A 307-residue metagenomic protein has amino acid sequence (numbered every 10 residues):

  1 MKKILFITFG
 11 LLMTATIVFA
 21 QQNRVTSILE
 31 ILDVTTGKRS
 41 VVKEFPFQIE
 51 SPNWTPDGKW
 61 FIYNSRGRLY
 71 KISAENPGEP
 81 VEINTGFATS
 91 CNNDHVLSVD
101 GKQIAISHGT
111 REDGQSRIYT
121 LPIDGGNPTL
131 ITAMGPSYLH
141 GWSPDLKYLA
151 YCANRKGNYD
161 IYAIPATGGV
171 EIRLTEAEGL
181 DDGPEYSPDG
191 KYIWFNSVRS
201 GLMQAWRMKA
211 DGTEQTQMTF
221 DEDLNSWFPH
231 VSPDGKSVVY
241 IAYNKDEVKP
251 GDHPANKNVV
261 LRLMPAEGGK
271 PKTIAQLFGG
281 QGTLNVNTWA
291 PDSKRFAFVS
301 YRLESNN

Functional and structural regions predicted by a protein language model:
M1-Q22: Bacterial Sec-dependent N-terminal signal peptides
Q21-N307: Sequence signature of WD/YWTD-type beta-propeller architectures
